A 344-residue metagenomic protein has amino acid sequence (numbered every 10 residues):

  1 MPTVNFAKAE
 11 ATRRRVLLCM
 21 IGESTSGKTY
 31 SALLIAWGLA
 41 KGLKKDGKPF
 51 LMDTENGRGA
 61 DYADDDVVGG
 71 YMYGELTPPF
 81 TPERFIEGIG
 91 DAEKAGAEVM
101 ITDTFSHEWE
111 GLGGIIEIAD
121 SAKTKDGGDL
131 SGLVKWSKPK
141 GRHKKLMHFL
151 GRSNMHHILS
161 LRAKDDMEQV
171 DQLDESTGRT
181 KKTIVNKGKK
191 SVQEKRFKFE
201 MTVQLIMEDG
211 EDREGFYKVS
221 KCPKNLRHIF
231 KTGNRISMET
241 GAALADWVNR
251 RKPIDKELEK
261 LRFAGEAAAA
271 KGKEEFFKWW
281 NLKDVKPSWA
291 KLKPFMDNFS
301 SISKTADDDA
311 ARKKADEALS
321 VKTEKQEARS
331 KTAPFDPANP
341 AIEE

Functional and structural regions predicted by a protein language model:
M1-K28, A32-L33, W37, P49-F50 (+4 more regions): Interfaces that engage single-stranded nucleic acids at replication/repair/recombination sites
A11-T12, W37-K45, D91-A95, F149-S153 (+1 more regions): Conserved catalytic network of the ASCE P-loop NTPase/AAA+ motor domain
C19, V99-I101, I158-L159: Structural motif
E23, K144-E239: Phosphate-binding/switch region of NTP-binding enzymes
E23, L43-G141: Conserved inter-motif catalytic segment of the P-loop NTP-binding fold
T29, P78-I86, L130-R152, N186-K198: Amphipathic alpha-helical transducer elements in NTP-driven molecular machines
T77, T124, Q172-D174, D212 (+2 more regions): Acidic surface patches and DE-rich sequence motifs
